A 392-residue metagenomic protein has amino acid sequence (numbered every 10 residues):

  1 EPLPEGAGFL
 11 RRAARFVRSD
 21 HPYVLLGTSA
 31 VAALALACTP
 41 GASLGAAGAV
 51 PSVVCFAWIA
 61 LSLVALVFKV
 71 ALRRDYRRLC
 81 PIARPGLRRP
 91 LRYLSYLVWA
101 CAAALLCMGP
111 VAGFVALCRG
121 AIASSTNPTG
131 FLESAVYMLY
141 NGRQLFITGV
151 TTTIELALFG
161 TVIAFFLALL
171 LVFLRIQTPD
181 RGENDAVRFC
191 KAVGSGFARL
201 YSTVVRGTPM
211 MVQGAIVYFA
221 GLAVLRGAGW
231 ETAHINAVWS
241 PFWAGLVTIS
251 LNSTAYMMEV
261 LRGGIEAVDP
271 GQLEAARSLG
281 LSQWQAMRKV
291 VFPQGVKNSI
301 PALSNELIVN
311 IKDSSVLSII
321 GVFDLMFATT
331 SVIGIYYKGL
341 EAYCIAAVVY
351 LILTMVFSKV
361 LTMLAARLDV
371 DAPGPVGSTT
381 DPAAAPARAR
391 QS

Functional and structural regions predicted by a protein language model:
P2-S392: Transmembrane alpha-helices and adjacent helix-loop boundaries
